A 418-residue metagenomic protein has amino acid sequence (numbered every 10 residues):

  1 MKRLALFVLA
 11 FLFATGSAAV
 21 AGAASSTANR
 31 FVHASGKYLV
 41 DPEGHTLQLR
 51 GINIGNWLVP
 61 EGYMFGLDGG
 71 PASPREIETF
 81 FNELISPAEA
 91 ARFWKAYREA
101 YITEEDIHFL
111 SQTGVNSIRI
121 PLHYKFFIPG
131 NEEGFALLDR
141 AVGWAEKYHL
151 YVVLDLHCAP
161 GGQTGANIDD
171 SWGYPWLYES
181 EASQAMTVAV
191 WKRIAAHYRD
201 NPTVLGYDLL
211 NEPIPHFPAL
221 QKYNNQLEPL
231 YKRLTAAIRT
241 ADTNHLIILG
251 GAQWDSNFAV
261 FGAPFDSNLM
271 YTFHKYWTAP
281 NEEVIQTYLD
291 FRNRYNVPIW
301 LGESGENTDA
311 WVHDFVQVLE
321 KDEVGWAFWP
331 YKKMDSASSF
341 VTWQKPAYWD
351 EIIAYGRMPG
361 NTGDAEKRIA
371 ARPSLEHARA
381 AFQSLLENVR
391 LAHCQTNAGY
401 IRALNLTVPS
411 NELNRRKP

Functional and structural regions predicted by a protein language model:
M1-L4: Positively charged n-region of N-terminal signal peptides that target proteins for export
F7-G16: Bacterial N-terminal signal peptides
L12-F13, G165, H313: Alpha-helical transmembrane segments and their juxtamembrane interfaces
A18-A24: Sec-dependent signal peptide cleavage junction
T27, A34-L49, I54-L246, G251-A259: Active-site mouth of glycoside hydrolases
N29-V32, E76, A185-M334, S338-G356: Extracellular glycoside hydrolase catalytic/binding regions
W311-P418: Aromatic-rich peripheral "rim/lid" segments of glycoside hydrolase catalytic domains that contact and position glycan
